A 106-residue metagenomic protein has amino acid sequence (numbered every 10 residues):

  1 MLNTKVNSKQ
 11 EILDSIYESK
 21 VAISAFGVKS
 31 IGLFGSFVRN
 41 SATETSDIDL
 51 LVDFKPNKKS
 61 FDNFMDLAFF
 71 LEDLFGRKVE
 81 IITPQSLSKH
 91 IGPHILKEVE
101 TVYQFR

Functional and structural regions predicted by a protein language model:
M1-S30, V38-E44, N57-R106: Catalytic core of pol beta-like nucleotidyltransferases
L33: Conserved histidines in hydrophobic membrane contexts and catalytic metal-binding motifs
S46-I48: Change "...and in nucleic-acid phosphodiester-cleaving endonucleases..." to "...and in nucleic-acid processing enzymes
L51-D53: Short hydrophobic/aromatic beta-strand micro-patches that form the beta-sheet surface supporting nucleotide- or nucleic
